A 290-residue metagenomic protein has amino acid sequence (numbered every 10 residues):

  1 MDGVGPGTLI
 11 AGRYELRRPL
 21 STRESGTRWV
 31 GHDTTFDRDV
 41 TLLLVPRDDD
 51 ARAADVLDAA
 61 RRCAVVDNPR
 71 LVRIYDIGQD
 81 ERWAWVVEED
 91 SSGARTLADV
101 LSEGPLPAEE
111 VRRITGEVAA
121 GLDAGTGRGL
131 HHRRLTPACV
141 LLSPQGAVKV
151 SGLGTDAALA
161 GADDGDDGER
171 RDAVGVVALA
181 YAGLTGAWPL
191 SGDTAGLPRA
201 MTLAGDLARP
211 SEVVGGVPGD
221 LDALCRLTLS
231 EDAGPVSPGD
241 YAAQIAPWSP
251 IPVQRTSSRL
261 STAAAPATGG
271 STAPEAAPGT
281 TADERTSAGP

Functional and structural regions predicted by a protein language model:
R18, E24-A53: ATP-binding glycine-rich loop module of kinase domains
L44-V66, V72: AlphaC helix of the eukaryotic protein kinase fold
I77: Activation-segment/catalytic-loop signature of the eukaryotic protein kinase fold
E81-E89, L97-A98: A conserved loop-to-beta-strand element in the N-lobe of protein kinase catalytic cores that borders the ATP-binding
T96-L106: AlphaC helix of the protein kinase catalytic domain
I114-T115: Activation segment signature within eukaryotic-like protein kinase domains
L122, T126-S143, G152, A157: Catalytic-loop of the protein kinase fold
A162-V253: C-terminal lobe helix-coil module of Hanks-type protein kinase domains
